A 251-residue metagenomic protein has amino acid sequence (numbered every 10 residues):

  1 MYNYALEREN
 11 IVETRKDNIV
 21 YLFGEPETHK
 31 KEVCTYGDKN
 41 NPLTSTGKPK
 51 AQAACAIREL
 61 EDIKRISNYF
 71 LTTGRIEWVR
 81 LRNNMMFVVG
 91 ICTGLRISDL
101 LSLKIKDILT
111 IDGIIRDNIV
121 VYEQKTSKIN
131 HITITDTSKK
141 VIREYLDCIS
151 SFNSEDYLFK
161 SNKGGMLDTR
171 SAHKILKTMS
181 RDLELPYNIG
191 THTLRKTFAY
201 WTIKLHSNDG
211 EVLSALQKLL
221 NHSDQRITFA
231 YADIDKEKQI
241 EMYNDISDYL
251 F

Functional and structural regions predicted by a protein language model:
Y2-I11, D17-C34, E123-N162: Basic, alpha-helical nucleic-acid-contacting "clamp/cap" segments
L60-K64, T137-P186: Active-site/catalytic core of tyrosine-dependent DNA strand-transfer enzymes
D62-T93: Basic, Lys/Arg- and aromatic-enriched nucleic-acid-binding interface segment
R82, Y187-L205: Short basic/aromatic active-site micro-motif
D99-L101, I189, A199, N208-H222: Active-site-proximal segment of tyrosine recombinases
S102-H131, D136-S138: Conserved tyrosine-mediated DNA breakage-rejoining catalytic core shared by Y-recombinases
D107-D112, G210-A232: Short, polar N-cap/turn motifs at the start of nucleic acid-interacting alpha helices
E123-S127, L220-D245: Catalytic-site neighborhood detector that most strongly recognizes the C-terminal catalytic loop/helix of tyrosine
